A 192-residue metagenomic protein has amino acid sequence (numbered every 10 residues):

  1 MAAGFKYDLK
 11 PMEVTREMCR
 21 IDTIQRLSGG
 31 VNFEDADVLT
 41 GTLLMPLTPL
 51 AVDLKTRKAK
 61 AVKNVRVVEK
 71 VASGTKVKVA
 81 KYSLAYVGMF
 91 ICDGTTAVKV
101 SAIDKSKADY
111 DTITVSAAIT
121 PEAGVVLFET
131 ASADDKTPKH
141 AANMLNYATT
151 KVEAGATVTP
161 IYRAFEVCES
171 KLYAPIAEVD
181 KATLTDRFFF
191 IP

Functional and structural regions predicted by a protein language model:
M1-P192: Surface-exposed, low-hydrophobicity beta-strand/loop segments enriched in small/polar/acidic residues
